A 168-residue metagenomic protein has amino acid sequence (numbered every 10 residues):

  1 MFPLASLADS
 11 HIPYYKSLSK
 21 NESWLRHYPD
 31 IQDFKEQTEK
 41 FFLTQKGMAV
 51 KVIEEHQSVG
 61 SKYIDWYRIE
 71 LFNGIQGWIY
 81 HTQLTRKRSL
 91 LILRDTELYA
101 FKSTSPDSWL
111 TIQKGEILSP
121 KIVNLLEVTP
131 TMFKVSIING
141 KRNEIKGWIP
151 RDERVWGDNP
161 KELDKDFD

Functional and structural regions predicted by a protein language model:
L4-K46, I53-H56, K62, E70 (+3 more regions): SH3-family beta-barrel domains
F72-G74, G140-E144: Glycine-centered tight beta-turn/hairpin loop motif at sheet-sheet or coil-to-beta transitions
V135: Surface-exposed ligand/attachment interfaces on beta-rich extracellular proteins
